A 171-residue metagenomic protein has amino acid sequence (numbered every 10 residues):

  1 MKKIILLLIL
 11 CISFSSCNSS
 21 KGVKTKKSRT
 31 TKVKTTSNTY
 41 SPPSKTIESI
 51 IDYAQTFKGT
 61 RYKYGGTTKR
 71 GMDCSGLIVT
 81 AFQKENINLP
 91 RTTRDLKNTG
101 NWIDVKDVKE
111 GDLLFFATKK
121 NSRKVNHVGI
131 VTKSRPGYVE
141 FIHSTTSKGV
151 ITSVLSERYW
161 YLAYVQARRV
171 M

Functional and structural regions predicted by a protein language model:
M1-I4: Positively charged n-region of N-terminal signal peptides that target proteins for export
S13-S16: C-terminal motif of bacterial Sec signal peptides marking the signal peptidase cleavage site
N18-K26, N38-P42, V128-M171: Aromatic- and glycine-rich peptidoglycan recognition patches
K21-T56: Post-signal peptide N-terminal segment of mature Sec-exported envelope proteins
S41, R61-E110: Catalytic cysteine-centered active-site loop
I47-I51, Q55, S75-V79, V108 (+1 more regions): Extracytoplasmic/secreted envelope proteins and their assembly/folding machinery, especially bacterial periplasmic
A54-Y62, A81-L89, T93, T118 (+2 more regions): Sec/Tat-exported extracytoplasmic proteins
I87-K148, E157: ...with weaker cross-activation on analogous glycine-rich loops/strands in unrelated enzymes
